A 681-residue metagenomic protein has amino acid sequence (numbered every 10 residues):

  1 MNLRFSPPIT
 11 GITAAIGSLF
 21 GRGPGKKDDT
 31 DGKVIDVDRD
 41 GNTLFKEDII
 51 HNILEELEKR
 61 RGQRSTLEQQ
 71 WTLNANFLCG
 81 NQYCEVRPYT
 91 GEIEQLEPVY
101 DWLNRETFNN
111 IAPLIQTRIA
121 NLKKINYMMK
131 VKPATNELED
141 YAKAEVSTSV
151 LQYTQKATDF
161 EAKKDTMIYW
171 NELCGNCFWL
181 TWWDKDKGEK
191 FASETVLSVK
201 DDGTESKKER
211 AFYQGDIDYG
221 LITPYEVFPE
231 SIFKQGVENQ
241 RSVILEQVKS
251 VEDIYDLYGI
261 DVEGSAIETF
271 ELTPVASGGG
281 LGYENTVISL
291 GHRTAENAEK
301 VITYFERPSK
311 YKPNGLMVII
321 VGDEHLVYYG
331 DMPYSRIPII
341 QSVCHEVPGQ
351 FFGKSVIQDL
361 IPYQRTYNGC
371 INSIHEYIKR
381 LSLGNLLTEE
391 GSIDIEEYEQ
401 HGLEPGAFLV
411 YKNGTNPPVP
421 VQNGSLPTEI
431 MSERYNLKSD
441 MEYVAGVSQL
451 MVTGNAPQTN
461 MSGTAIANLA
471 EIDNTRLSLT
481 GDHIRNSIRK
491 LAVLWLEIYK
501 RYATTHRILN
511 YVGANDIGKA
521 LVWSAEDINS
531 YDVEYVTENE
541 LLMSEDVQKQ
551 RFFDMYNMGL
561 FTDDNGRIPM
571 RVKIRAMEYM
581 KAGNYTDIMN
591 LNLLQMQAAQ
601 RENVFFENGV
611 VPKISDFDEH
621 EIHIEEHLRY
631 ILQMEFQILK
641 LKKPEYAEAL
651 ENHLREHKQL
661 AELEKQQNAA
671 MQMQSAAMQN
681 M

Functional and structural regions predicted by a protein language model:
M1-L316, I320-E324, S382, E397 (+11 more regions): Extended, helix-rich architectural segments
Y141-E145, L173, I337, K354-I357 (+13 more regions): Conserved structured core elements
V150-A157, L360-G384, E433-S448, T480-T505 (+4 more regions): Generic, well-ordered alpha-helical scaffold segments in large soluble proteins
K185, S193, G463-N592, M596-A599: Extended amphipathic alpha-helical segments with heptad-repeat/coiled-coil character used for oligomerization, fusion
I288-T459: Extended, charged amphipathic alpha-helical segments
F561-N565, V610-F617, E635-K642: Charged, low-complexity interaction regions
P569-R601, Q637-A677: Long, highly charged low-complexity segments enriched in Glu/Asp and Lys/Arg with interspersed Ser/Thr
D616-L628: Short amphipathic alpha-helical heptad-repeat segments
